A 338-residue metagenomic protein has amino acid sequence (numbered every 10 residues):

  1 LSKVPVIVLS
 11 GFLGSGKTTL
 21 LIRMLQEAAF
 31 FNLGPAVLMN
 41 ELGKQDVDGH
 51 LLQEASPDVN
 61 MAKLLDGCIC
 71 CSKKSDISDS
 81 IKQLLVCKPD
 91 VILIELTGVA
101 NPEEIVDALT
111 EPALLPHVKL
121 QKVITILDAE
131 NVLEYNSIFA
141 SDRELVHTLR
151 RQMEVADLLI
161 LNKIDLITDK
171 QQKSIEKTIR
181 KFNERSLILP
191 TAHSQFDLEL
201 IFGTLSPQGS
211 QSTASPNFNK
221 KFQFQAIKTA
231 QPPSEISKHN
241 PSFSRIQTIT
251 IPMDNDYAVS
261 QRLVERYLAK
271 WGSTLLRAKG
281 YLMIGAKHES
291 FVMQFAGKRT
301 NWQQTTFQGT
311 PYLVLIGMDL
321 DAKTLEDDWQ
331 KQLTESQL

Functional and structural regions predicted by a protein language model:
S2-S10, S15-L149: Nucleotide-state-sensitive switch-loop elements of NTP-binding domains
G11, L96, N162-K163, M253: Short glycine-centered, acidic/aromatic-flanked micro-motifs in structured strand/loop junctions that mark active-site
E41, K331-Q332: Amphipathic alpha-helical interaction/assembly segments
V123, L159-I160: Short, well-ordered beta-strand core segments
R151-L158, L166-F307, A322, E335-L338: C-terminal accessory "lid"/substrate-recognition subdomains
M318-D319: Conserved NTP phosphate-binding and transfer environment spanning the P-loop NTPase/kinase superfamily
